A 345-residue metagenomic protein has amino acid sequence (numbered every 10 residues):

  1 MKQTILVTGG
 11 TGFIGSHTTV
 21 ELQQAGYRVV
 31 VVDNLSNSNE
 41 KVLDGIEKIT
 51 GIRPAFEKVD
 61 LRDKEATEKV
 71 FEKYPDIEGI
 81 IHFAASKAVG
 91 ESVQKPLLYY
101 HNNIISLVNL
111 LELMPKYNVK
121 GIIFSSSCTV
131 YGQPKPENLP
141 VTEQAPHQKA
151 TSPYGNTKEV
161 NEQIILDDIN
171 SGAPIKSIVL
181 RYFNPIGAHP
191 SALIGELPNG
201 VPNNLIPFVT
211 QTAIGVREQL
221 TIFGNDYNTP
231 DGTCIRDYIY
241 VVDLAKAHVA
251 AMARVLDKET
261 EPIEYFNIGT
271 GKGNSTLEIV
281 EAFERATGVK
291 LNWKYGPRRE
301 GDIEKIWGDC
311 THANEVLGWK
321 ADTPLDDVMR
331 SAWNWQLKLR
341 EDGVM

Functional and structural regions predicted by a protein language model:
K2-G79, V201: N-terminal Rossmann/SDR dinucleotide-binding element
H17, E21, L113, I164 (+1 more regions): Rossmann-fold NAD(P)-dependent oxidoreductase module
R62-D63, K95, D309, P324: Acidic/polar helix N-cap motif
A66, N109-L113, D243-K246: Conserved mid-core alpha-helix of short-chain dehydrogenase/reductase
E78-I81, I123: N-terminal Rossmann-like NAD(P) cofactor-binding module of classical short-chain dehydrogenase/reductase
A84-K87, S126-S127: Conserved NAD(P)H cofactor-binding loop of Rossmann-fold oxidoreductase domains
Q94-L97, H101, I105-E112, K116 (+3 more regions): Catalytic helix-loop patch of NAD(P)-dependent Rossmann-fold dehydrogenases
I206-M345: C-terminal substrate-binding subdomain of Rossmann-fold SDR/epimerase-dehydratase oxidoreductases
